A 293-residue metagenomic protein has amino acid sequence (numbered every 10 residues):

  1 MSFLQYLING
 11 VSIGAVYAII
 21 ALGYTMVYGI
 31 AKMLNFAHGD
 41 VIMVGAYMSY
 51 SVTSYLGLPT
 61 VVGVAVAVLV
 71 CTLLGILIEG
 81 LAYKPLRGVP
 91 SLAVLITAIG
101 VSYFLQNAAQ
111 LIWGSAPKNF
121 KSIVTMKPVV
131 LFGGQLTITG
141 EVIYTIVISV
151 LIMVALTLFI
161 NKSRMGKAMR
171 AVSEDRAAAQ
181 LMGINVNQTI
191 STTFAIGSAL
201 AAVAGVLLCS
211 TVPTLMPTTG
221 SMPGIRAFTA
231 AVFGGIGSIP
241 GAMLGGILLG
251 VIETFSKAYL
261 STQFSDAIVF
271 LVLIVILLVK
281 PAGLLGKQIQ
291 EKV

Functional and structural regions predicted by a protein language model:
M1-I20, M48, P59-G63, V89-A93 (+5 more regions): Membrane-interfacial amphipathic/re-entrant helices at transmembrane-helix boundaries
I8, I30-L77, L81, L86 (+1 more regions): Membrane-embedded helix boundary and interhelical linker motif in transport proteins
I13, Q135-L215, I239-G245: Helix-loop-helix "hairpin" substructures at the membrane interface of multi-pass membrane proteins
Y17-I19, G57-L69, S191-A201, L207-L271: Transmembrane alpha-helical segments in multi-pass inner-membrane proteins
Y24, G57-V101, A108, L244-G245 (+2 more regions): Alpha-helical transmembrane segments within multi-pass membrane transporters and channels
A37, V61-V62, L92-A93, R164 (+4 more regions): Residues that define the loop-to-transmembrane-helix transition and helix capping in multi-pass membrane transporters
A46-Y50, V68-L74, I99-A109, I148-T157 (+3 more regions): Hydrophobic core segments of alpha-helical transmembrane domains in multi-pass membrane transport and ion-translocation
P85-L86, S91-K162, T189-T192, F255 (+4 more regions): Transmembrane helix-bundle core of multi-pass membrane transporters and related energy-transducing complexes
